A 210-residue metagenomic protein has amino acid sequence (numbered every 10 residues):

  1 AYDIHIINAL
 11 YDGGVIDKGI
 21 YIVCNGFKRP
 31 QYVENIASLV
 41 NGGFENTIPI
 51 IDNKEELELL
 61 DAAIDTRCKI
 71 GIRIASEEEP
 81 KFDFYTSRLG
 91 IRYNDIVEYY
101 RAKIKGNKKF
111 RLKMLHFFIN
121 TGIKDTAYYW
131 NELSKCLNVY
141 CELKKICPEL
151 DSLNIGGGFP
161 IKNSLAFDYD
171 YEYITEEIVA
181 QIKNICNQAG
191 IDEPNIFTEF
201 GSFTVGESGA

Functional and structural regions predicted by a protein language model:
A1-S152: Active-site-proximal beta-alpha core segment in soluble small-molecule metabolic enzymes
K113, T121-A210: C-terminal active-site-proximal or functional interface alpha/beta core segments in diverse enzymes
